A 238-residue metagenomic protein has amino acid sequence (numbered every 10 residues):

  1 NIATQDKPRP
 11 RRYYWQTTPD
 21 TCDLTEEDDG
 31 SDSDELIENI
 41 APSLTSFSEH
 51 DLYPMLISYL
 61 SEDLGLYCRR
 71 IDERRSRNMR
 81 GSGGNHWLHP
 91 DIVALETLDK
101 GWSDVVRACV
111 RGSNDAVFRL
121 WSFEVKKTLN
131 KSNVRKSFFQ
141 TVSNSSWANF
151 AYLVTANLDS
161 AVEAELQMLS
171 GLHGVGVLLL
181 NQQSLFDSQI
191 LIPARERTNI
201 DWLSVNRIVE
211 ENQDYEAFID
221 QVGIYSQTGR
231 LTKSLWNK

Functional and structural regions predicted by a protein language model:
T4-G30: Short, cationic-aromatic polyanion-contact patches
D34-S103: Acidic-basic catalytic patches of nuclease active cores, encompassing PD-(D/E)XK and other metal-cofactor nuclease
L44, V110-S113, Q167-K238: Non-catalytic C-terminal interaction segments of nucleic acid-processing enzymes
A94-S122: Active-site beta-strand-loop-beta-strand hairpin of nuclease catalytic cores that positions key catalytic residues
W121-K131: Glycine-rich phosphate-binding "P-loop"
L129-V134, W147-S184: Nucleic-acid nuclease catalytic cores
N144: Ligand-binding face of N-terminal immunoglobulin V-set domains in extracellular IgSF glycoproteins
